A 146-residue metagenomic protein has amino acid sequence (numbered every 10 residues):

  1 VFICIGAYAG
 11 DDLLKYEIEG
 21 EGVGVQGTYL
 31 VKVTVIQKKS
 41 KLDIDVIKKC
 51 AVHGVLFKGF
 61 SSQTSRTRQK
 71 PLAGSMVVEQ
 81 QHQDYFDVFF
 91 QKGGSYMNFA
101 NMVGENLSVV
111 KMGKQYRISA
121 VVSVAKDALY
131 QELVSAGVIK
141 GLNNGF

Functional and structural regions predicted by a protein language model:
C4-G6: N-terminal signal peptide c-region/cleavage motif recognized by signal peptidases
A9-F146: Domain-level marker for long, solvent-exposed, non-transmembrane regions
